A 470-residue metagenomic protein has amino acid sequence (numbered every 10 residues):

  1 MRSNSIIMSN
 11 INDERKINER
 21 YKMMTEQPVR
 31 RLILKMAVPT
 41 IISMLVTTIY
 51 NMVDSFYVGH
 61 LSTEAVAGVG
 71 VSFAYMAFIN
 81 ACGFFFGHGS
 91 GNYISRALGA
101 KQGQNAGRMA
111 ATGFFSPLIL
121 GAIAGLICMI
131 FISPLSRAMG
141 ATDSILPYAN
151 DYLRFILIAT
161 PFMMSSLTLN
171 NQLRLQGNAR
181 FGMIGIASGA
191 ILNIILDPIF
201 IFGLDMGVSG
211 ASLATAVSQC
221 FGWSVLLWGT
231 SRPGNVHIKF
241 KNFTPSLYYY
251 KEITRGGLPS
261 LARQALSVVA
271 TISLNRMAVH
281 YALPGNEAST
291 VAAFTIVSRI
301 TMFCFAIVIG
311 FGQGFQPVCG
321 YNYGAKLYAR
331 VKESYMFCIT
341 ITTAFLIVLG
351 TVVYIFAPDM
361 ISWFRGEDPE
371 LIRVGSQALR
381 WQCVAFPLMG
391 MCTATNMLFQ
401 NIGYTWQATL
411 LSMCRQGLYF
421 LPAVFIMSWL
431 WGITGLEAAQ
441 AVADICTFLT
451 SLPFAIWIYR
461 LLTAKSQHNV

Functional and structural regions predicted by a protein language model:
M1-A37, I94-P161, G203-L258, C319-A385 (+1 more regions): Short alpha-helical transmembrane segments in multi-pass integral membrane proteins
E26, R30-I49, V53, Y75-C82 (+6 more regions): Residue-level signal for short hydrophobic patches within transmembrane helices of multi-pass membrane transporters
K35-D54, F155, S166, G189 (+4 more regions): Transmembrane helical elements of multi-pass membrane transporters/channels
L45, I49-A67, S136-D143, I199-M206 (+5 more regions): Helix-terminus/linker motif at the lipid-water interface of multi-pass membrane proteins
T63-A74, A149, L153, S212 (+2 more regions): Small-residue hotspots at the loop-to-helix junctions and early N-terminal turns of transmembrane alpha-helices
V66-L126, M163-G182, V291-A357, M389-L411: Small-residue-rich hydrophobic transmembrane alpha-helices
F78-A81, N193-D197, W223-L227, F303 (+3 more regions): Hydrophobic transmembrane alpha-helices of multi-pass small-molecule transporters
G87, I156-R174, G182-A190, A211-S224 (+4 more regions): Short runs within selected transmembrane alpha-helices of multi-pass transporters and secretion channels
